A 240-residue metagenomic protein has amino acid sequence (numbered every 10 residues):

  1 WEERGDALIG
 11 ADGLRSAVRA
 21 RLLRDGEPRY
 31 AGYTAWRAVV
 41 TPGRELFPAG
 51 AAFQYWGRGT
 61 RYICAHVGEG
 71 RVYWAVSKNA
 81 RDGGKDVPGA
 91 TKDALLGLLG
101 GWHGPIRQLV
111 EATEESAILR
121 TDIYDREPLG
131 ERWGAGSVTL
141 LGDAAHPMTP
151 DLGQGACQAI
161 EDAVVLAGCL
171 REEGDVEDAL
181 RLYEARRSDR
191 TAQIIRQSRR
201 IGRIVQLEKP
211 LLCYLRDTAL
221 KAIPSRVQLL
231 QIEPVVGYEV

Functional and structural regions predicted by a protein language model:
W1-E115: Conserved FAD-binding catalytic core of PHBH/FMO-like flavoproteins
I9-G10, L14, W36, C64 (+2 more regions): Conserved mid-domain beta->alpha element of the FAD-binding
L23, T41, N79, G168-R171 (+3 more regions): A generic structural signal for secondary-structure junctions that act as hinges or helix/strand caps at the edges
R107-V110, A179, Q193-I195, Y214 (+1 more regions): Short, hydrophobic secondary-structure boundary micro-motifs
V205-S225: C-terminal domain-closing interface element
L220-V240: C-terminal auxiliary extensions adjacent to catalytic cores
